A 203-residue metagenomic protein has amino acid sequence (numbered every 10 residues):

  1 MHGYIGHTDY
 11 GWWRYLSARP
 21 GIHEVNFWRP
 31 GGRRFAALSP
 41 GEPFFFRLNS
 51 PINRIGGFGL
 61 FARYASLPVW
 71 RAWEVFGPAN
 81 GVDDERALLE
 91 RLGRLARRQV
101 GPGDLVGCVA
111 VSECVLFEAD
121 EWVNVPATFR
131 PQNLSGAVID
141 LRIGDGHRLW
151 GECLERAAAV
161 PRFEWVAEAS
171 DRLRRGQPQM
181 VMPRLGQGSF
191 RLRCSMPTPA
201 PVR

Functional and structural regions predicted by a protein language model:
M1-P40, L48-I52, V115-L116, E121-N133 (+6 more regions): Compositionally biased, charged N-terminal/linker segments
M1-Y10, G57-P68, L192: N-terminal short leaders/motifs
L38-S66: Short, well-structured hydrophobic secondary-structure segments
S39-G41, D104-L105, P197-P199: Short, well-ordered loop/turn elements at secondary-structure boundaries
I55, L60-S135: Aromatic- and Lys/Arg-enriched surface recognition patch
Q177-R184, G188-L192: Short, surface-exposed loop/turn motifs that are enriched in glycine and acidic residues and include a nearby proline
G188-R203: Short cysteine-rich loop/turn motifs with clustered Cys
